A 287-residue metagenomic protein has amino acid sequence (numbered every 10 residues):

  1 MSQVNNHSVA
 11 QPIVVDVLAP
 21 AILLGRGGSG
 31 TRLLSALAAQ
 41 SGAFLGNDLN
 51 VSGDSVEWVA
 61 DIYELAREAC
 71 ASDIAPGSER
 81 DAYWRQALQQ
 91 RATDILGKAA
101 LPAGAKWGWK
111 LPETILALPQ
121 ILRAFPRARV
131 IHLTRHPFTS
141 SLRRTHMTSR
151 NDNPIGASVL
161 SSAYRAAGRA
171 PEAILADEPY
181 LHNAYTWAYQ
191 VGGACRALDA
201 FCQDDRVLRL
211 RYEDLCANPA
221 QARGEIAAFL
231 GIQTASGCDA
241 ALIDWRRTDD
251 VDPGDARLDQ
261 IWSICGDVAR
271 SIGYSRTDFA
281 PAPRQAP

Functional and structural regions predicted by a protein language model:
M1-P20, P154, A167-N183, A188-V191 (+3 more regions): PAPS-dependent sulfotransferases, especially Golgi type II membrane carbohydrate sulfotransferases
M1-R91, P287: PAPS-dependent sulfotransferase catalytic core
L24-R26, W109-P112, T134-R135, Y212: Short His-Asn-centered micro-motif
G30-F44, I121-F125, T145, R209-T234: PAPS/PAP-binding and catalytic site of the sulfotransferase fold
Y63-A66, M147-D152, I226-A228: Short, hinge-like loop/turn segments at secondary-structure boundaries
L88-Q120: Glycine-rich phosphate-binding loop used to anchor ATP phosphates in small-molecule kinases, encompassing both
K110-L111, I121-H146: Conserved phosphate-donor/acceptor-positioning beta-strand/loop module used by diverse small-molecule
T148-A166: Mobile, glycine-enriched helix-loop/loop "lid" segments at the mouths of ligand-binding/catalytic clefts that gate
